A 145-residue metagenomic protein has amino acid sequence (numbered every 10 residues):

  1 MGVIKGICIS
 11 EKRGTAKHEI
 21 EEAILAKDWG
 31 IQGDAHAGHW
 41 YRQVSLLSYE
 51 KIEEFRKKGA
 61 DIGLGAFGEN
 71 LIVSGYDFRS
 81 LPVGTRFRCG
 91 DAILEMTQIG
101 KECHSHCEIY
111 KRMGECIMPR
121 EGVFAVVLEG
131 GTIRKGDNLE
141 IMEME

Functional and structural regions predicted by a protein language model:
M1-E145: Metal-cofactor-dependent catalytic cores
